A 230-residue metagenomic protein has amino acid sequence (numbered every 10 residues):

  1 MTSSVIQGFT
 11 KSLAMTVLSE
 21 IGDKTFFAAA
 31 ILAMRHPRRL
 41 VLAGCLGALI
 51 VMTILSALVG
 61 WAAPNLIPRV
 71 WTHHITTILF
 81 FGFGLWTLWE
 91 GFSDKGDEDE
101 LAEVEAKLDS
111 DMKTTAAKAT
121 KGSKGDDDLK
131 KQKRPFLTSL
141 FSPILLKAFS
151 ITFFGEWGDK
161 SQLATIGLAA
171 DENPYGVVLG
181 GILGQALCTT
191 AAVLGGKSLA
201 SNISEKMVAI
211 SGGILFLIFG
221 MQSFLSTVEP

Functional and structural regions predicted by a protein language model:
M1-I21, T114-F154, V177-L179, L183: Small-residue-enriched transmembrane helix starts and helix-helix packing motifs in multi-pass inner-membrane proteins
T2-H74, A164-L183: Juxtamembrane transmembrane-helix termini in multi-pass membrane transport proteins
G8-K11, L66, T77-I78, Q132 (+1 more regions): Alpha-helical transmembrane segments and their helix-helix packing motifs
L13, V17-I21, I50-V51, L85 (+3 more regions): Hydrophobic/aromatic residues within the transmembrane alpha-helices of Major Facilitator Superfamily
R39-G122, G195, S211-I214: Membrane helix-loop-helix hairpins that form the core translocation module of multi-pass transporters
S56, A186-S198: Transmembrane alpha-helical segments of integral membrane proteins
G213-S223: C-terminal functional regions that serve as terminal interaction/effector modules
Q222-P230: Juxtamembrane boundary at the C-terminal end of a transmembrane helix
